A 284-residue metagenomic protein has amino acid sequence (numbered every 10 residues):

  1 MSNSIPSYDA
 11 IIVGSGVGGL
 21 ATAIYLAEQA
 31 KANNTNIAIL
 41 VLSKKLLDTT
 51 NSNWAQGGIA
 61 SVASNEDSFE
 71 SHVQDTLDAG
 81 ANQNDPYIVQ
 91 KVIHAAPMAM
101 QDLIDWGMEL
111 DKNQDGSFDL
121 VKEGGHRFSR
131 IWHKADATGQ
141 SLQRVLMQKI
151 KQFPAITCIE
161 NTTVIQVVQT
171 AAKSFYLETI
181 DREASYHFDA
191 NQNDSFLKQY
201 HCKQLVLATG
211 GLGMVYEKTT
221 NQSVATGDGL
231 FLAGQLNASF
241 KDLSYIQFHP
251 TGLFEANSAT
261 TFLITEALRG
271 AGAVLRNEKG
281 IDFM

Functional and structural regions predicted by a protein language model:
S2-Q74, Q114, A135-M284: Residues forming the flavin
I39, N53, G57, D102-R130 (+1 more regions): Beta1-alpha1 glycine-rich phosphate/pyrophosphate-binding loop at the start of Rossmann-like nucleotide-binding domains
A79-D119: Rossmann-like flavin
N82-P86, S117-Q143, G213-E217: Helix-loop-beta segment of a Rossmann-like dinucleotide-binding subdomain
N82-Q83, A96-M100, G125-R127, G229 (+1 more regions): Short amphipathic alpha-helical patches
